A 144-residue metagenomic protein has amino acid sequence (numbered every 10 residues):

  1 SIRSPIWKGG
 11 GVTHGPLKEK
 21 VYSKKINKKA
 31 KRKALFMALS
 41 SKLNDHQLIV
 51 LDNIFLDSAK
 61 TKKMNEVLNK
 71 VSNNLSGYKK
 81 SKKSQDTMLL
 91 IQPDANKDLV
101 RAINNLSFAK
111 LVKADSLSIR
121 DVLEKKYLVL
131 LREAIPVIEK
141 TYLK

Functional and structural regions predicted by a protein language model:
S1-K18: DPxDG-like acidic metal-binding loop motif
G15-K144: Extended polybasic, low-complexity segments that bind anionic RNA or targeting/receptor surfaces
